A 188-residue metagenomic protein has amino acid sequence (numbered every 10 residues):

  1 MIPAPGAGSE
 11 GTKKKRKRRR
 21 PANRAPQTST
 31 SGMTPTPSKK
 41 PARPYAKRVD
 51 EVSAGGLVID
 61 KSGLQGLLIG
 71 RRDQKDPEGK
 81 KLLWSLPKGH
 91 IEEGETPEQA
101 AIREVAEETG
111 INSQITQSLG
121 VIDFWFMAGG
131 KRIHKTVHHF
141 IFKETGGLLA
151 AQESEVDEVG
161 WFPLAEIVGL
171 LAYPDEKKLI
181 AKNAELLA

Functional and structural regions predicted by a protein language model:
M1-K15: N-terminal acidic, proline/glycine-rich, low-complexity intrinsically disordered segments
T12-K15, P21-L86: N-terminal strand-loop-strand
R48-D50, L83, T116, K131-T136 (+1 more regions): A generic structural micro-feature
S62-Q65, Q74-K75, E92, V121 (+1 more regions): Short, charged/polar surface micro-motifs in flexible loops or helix N-caps
L86-L119: The catalytic Nudix box helix
G110-G147: Active-site segment of metal-dependent pyrophosphate-handling enzymes, primarily the Nudix hydrolase catalytic core
H139, K143, L148-A181: NUDIX/MutT-family hydrolases
K182-L187: C-terminal alpha-helix
